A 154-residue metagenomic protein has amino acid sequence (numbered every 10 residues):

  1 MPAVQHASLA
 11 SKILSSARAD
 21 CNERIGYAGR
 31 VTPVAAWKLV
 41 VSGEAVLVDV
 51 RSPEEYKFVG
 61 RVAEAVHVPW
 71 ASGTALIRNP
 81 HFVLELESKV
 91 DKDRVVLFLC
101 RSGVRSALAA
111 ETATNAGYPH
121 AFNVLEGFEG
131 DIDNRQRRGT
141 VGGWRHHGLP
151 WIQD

Functional and structural regions predicted by a protein language model:
M1-A45, E54-V95, S106-D154: Rhodanese-like catalytic fold shared by cysteine-dependent sulfurtransferases and DSP/PTP-type phosphatases
L47-D49: Structural scaffold elements adjacent to functional motifs in cytosolic proteins
F98-L99: Short, surface-exposed ligand- or partner-binding patches at beta-edge/loop junctions that are enriched in aromatics
